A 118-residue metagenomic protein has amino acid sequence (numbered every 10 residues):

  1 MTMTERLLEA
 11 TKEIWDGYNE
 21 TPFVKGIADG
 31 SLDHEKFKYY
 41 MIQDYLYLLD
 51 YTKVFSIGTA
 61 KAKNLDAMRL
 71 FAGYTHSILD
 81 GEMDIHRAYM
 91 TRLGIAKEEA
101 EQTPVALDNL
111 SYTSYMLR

Functional and structural regions predicted by a protein language model:
M1-V24: Acidic, low-complexity proline/glycine-rich segments
R6-E9, K36-Q43, K97-Q102: A ubiquitous short alpha-helical element
K12-I14, I42-L46, H76, Q102-V105: A short, ordered amphipathic alpha-helix with a cationic face
I14-G17, L32-K61, G81: Alpha-helical bundle segments that constitute or directly flank the non-heme di-iron/ferroxidase center
K25-D33: Short His/Asp/Glu-rich catalytic/ion-coordination signatures at enzyme active sites or charged loops
Y40, A67-M68: Early transmembrane hairpin module of multi-pass membrane proteins
M68-R118: Active-site-proximal alpha-helical scaffolds that flank and shape metal-associated catalytic sites
